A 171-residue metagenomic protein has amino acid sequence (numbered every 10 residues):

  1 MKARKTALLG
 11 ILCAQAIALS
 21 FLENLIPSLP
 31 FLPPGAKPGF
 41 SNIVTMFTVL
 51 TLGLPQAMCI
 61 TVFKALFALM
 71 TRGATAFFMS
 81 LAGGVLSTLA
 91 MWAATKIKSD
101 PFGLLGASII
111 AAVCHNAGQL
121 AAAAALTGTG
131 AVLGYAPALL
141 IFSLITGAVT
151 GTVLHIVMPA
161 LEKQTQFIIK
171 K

Functional and structural regions predicted by a protein language model:
M1-C13, A18, G134-K171: Alpha-helical transmembrane segments and their cytosolic interface
M1-T48: Hydrophobic transmembrane alpha-helices
T6-I11, I43, F47, A57-V62 (+3 more regions): Hydrophobic alpha-helical transmembrane segments
L9-C13, A18, I60, S80-C114 (+1 more regions): Short helix-perturbing small/polar motifs within transmembrane alpha-helices
S20-G39, V62-W92, L104, L126-A131: Interfacial aromatic-anchored transmembrane helix boundaries in multi-pass membrane proteins
P27, T45, V49, I60 (+2 more regions): Alpha-helical transmembrane segments and their lipid-water interface positions in multi-pass membrane proteins
F40-L54, A90-T95: Generic transmembrane alpha-helix motif of multi-pass integral membrane proteins
G73, F77, L89, A93 (+3 more regions): Mid-bilayer segments of alpha-helical transmembrane spans in multi-pass integral membrane proteins that mediate
